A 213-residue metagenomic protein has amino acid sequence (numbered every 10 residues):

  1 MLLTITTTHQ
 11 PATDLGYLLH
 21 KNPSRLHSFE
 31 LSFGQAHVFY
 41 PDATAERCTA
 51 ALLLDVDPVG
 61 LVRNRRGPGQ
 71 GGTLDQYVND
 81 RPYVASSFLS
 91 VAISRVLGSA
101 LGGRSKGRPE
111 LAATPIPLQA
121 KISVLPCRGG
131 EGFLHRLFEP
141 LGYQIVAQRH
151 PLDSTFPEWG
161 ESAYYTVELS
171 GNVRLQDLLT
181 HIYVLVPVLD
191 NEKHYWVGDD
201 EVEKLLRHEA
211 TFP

Functional and structural regions predicted by a protein language model:
M1-V91, R95: A structured, charge-rich N-terminal accessory region that forms the first stable segment of a protein and links
I5-T8, L18, P23-T44, P109 (+3 more regions): N-terminal auxiliary segments of SAM/dcSAM-dependent transferases
A51-D55, K121-S123, E168: Residue-level recognition of well-ordered beta-strand positions that form the cores of beta-sheet-rich folds across
V56-P58, V124-P126, G171-V173: Non-catalytic surface loops within mature trypsin-like serine protease
V62-R63, G69, S105, L178 (+1 more regions): Bulky hydrophobic/aromatic packing residues
T73-R81, A112-L125: Short acidic, glycine/Ser/Thr-rich loop/turn "cap" segments at secondary-structure junctions
R81, A85, L89, T114 (+2 more regions): Short, well-structured alpha-helical patches and their helix-loop capping segments that border functional surfaces
I93-R108: An N-terminal amphipathic alpha-helical segment
